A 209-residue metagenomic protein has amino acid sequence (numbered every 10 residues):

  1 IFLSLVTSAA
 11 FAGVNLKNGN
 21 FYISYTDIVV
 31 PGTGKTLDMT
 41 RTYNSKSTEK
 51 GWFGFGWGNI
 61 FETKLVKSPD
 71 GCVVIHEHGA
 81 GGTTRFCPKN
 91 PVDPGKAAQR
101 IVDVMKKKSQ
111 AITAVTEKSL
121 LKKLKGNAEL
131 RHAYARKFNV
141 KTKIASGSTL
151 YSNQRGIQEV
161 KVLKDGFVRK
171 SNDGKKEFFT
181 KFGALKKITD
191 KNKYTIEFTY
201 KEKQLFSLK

Functional and structural regions predicted by a protein language model:
I1-L3: Sec-dependent signal peptide recognition, specifically the positively charged N-region followed immediately by
A10-Q158, V162, K170: Short secondary-structure "cap/edge" segments that initiate or terminate local elements
M39, F86, K161-V162, K176-G183 (+1 more regions): Aromatic-rich beta-strand edge motifs centered on tyrosine
S47, K186-K187: Short loop/beta submotifs within extracellular cysteine-rich repeat domains
E77-G79, K170-D173, K181, K187-K193 (+1 more regions): Beta-turn initiation residues at beta-strand->coil junctions
T142-K143, I157-F167, K191, K203-Q204 (+1 more regions): Right-handed beta-helix
